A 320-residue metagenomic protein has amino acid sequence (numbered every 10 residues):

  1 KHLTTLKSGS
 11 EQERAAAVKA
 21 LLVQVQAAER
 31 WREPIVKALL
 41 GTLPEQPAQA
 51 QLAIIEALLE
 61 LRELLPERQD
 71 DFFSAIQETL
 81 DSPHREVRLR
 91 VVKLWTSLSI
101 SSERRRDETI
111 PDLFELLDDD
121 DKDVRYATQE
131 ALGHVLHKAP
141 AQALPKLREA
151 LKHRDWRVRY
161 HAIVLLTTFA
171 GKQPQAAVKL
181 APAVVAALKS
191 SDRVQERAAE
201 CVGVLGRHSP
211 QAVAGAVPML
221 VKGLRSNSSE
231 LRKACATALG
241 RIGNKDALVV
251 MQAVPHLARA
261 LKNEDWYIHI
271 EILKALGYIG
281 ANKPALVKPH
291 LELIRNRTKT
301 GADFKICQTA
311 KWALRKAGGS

Functional and structural regions predicted by a protein language model:
K1-T4, E29-T42, P66-T79, E103-L116 (+6 more regions): Amphipathic alpha-helical scaffolding segments comprising HEAT/armadillo-like alpha-solenoid repeats
E11-Q12, A48-Q49, R85-E86, K122-D123 (+5 more regions): Alpha-helix N-cap/helix-start positions at coil->helix boundaries
A15, K19, E33, K37 (+9 more regions): Alpha-solenoid HEAT/ARM repeat scaffold
A20-R30: Alpha-helical solenoid scaffolds in large eukaryotic transport, assembly, and signaling factors
Q49-E78, H84-I100, F114, K122-H134: A generic tandem-repeat structural signature
D192-V204, H208, A214-R259: Eukaryotic tandem repeat interaction scaffolds
R295-S320: Eukaryotic acidic, Ser/Thr-rich intrinsically disordered low-complexity regions
